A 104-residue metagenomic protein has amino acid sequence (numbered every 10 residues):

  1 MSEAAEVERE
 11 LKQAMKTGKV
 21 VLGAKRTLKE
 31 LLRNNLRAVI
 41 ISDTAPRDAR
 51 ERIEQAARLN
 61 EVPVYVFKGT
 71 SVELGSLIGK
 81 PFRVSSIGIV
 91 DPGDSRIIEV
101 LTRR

Functional and structural regions predicted by a protein language model:
M1-I41: N-terminal first-folded block
M15-K16, L32, R58, G79 (+1 more regions): Signal for well-folded cores of large energy- and translation-related assemblies
K25, T44-A45, K68-V72, P92: Short, ordered loop/turn segments at secondary-structure junctions
L32-A56: N-terminal positively charged helical leader segments and presequences
R37-A38, V62-Y65, V84-G88: Structural motif
E51-P81: Mid-chain, well-packed structural core segment of small domains
V72-R103: C-terminal structural segments of small proteins and small subunits
